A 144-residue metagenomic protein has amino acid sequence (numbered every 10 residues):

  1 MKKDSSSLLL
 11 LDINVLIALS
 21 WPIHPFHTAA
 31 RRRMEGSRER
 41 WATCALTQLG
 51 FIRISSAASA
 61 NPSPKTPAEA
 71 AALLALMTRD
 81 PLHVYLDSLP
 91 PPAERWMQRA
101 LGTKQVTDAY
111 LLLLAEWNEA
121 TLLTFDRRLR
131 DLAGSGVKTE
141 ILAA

Functional and structural regions predicted by a protein language model:
M1-T43, A58-E69: Short, well-structured N-terminal submotif of metal-dependent ribonuclease cores
D4, P64, R79-R127: Active-site neighborhoods of divalent-metal-dependent phosphate/nucleic-acid chemistry enzymes
D12, K104-Q105, D126, E140-A144: Histidine- and aromatic-rich ligand-binding microenvironments
H27, Q48, A70-L74, D108: A general structural signal for well-ordered alpha-helical segments in protein cores
G36-R40, D80-P81, W117-N118, S135: Structured helix-beta-strand junction loops
T47, R128-L129: Alpha-helix capping/helix-boundary segments
L129-G136: Short loop/helix-cap segments at secondary-structure boundaries that form the rim of catalytic
